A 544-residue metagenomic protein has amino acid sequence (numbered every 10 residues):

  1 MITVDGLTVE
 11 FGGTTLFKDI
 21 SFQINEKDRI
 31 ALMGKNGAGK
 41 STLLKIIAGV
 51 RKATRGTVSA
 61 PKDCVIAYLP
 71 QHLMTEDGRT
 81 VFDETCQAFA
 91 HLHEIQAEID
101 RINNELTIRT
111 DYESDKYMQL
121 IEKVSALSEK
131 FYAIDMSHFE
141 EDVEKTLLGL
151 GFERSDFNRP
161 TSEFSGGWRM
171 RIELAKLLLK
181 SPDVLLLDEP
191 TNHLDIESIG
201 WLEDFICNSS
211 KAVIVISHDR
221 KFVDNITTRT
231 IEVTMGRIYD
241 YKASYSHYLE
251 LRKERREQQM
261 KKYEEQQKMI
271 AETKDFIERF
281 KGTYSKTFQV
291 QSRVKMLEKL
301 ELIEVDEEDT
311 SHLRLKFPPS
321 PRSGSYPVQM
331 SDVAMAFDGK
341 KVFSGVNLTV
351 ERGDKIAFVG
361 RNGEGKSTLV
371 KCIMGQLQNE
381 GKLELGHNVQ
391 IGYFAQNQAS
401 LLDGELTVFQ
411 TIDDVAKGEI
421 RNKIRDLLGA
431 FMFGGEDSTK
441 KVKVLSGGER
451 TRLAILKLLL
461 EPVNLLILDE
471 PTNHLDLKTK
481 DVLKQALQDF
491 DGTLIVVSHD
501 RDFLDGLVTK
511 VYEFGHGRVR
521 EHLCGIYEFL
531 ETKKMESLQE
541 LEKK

Functional and structural regions predicted by a protein language model:
M1-K261, S311-H312, K316-K544: ABC ATP-binding cassette signature C-motif
I102, R109, I134, E141 (+5 more regions): Hydrophobic stripe of amphipathic alpha-helices that form coiled-coil interfaces
E144-L150, D275-R279, K295-L300: Short amphipathic coiled-coil heptad-repeat segments
S155, K268, V305-E308: Short, flexible active-site-proximal loops enriched in glycine and acidic residues
Q259-K281, K286-K295, S311, E531-K544: ABC ATPase nucleotide-binding domains
R293-S311, K355: ABC transporter TMD-NBD coupling linker
